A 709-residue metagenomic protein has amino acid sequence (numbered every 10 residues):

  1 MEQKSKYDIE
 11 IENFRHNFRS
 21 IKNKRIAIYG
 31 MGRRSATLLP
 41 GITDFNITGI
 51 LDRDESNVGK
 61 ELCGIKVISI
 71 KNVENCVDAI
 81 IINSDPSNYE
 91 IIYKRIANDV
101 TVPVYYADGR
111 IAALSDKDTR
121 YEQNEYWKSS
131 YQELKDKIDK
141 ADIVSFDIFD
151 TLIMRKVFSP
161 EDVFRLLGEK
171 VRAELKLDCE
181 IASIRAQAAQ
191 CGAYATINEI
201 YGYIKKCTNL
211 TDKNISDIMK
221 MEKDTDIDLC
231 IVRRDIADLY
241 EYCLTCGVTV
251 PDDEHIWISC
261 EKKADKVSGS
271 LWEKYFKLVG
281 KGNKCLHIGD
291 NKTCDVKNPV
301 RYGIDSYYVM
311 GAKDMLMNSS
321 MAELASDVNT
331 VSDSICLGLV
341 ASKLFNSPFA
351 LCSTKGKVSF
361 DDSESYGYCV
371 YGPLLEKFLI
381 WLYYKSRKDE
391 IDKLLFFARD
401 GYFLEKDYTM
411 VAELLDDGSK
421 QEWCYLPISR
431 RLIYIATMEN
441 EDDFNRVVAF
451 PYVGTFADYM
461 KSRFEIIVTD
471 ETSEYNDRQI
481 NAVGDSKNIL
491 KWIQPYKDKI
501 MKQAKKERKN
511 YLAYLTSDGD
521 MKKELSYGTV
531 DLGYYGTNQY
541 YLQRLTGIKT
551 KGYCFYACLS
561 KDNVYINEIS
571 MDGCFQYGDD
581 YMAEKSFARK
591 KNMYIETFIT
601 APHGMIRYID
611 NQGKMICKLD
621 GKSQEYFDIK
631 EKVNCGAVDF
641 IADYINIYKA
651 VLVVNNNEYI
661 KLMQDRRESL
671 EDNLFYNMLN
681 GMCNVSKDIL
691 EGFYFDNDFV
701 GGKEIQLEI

Functional and structural regions predicted by a protein language model:
M1-S115, A504-E507, Y511: Hydrophobic, well-ordered beta-alpha structural blocks that scaffold small-molecule cofactor pockets
A27-R34, I50, T211-K262, F396: Substrate-recognition element of Asp-dependent hydrolases with the DxDx(T/V) motif
I138-V157: Asp-based phosphoryl-transfer active-site loop
S159-G192, K313-V331, N445-R463: Conserved phosphoryl-transfer catalytic core
S268-D295: Conserved Lys-Pro-Asp/Glu-containing loop-to-beta segment of HAD-superfamily phosphomonoesterases, centered on
N291-S306, Q539-L542: Acidic, divalent-metal-coordinating active-site segment for phosphoryl/phosphodiester hydrolysis, typified by short
S363-Y371, F378, I435-R446, Y459-S462 (+1 more regions): Long, contiguous domain-sized segments
D416-R463: Long, charge-dense
